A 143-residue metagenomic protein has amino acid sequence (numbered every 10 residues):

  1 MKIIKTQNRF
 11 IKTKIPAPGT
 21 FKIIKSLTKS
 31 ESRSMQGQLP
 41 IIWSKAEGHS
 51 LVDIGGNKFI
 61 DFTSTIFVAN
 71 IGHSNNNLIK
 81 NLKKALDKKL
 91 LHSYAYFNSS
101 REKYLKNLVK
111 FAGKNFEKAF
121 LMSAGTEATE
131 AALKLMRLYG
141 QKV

Functional and structural regions predicted by a protein language model:
K2-E47: Active-site-adjacent loop/helix segments that line or gate small-molecule/cofactor pockets in enzymes
T6, F10-I11, P16-A17, E31 (+1 more regions): Glycine-rich loop-to-alpha-helix module at the N-terminal edge of alpha/beta enzyme cores
P40-F62: Active-site and channel-lining beta-strand-loop segments that bind or position nucleotide-derived/phosphorylated
